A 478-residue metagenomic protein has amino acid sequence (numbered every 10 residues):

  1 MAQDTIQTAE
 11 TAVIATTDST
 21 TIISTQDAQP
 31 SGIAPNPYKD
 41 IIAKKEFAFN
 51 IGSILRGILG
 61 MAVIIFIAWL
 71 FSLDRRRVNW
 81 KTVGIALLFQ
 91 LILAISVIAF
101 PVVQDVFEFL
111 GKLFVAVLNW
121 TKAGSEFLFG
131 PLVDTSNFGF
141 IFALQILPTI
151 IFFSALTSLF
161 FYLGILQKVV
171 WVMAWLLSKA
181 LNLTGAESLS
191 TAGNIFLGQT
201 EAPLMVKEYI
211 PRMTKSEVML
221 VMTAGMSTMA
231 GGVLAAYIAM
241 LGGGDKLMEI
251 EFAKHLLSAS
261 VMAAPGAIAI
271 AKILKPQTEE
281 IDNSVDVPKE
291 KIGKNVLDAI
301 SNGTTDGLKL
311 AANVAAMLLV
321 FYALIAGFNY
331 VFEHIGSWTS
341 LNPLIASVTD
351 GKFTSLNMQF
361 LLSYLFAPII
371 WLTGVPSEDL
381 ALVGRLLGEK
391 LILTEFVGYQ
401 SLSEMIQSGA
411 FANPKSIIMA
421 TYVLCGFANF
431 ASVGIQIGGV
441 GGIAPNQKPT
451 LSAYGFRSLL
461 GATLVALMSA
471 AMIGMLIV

Functional and structural regions predicted by a protein language model:
M1, G60-F71, A86-I98, I150-L159 (+6 more regions): Hydrophobic core segments of alpha-helical transmembrane domains in multi-pass membrane transport and ion-translocation
A2-A9, V13, S19, N36-A143 (+4 more regions): N-terminal alpha-helical transmembrane segments of multi-pass membrane transport and channel/translocase proteins
F49-M61, Q145, L356-N357, A420-A431: Structural signature of hydrophobic alpha-helical transmembrane segments
G60, V103, W120, G164-L166 (+2 more regions): Short, membrane-interfacial amphipathic segments enriched in basic
W120-L183: Hydrophobic alpha-helical hairpins/lids featuring a short glycine-rich hinge
A180-L241, V296, G384-L460, L464-M472: Alpha-helical membrane segments and immediately flanking helix-loop junctions that form or couple to the substrate/ion
V261-L310: Long, contiguous bundles of hydrophobic transmembrane helices that form the permeation core of multi-pass
T305-Q407: Transmembrane helical segments that form the transport core of multi-pass membrane transport proteins
